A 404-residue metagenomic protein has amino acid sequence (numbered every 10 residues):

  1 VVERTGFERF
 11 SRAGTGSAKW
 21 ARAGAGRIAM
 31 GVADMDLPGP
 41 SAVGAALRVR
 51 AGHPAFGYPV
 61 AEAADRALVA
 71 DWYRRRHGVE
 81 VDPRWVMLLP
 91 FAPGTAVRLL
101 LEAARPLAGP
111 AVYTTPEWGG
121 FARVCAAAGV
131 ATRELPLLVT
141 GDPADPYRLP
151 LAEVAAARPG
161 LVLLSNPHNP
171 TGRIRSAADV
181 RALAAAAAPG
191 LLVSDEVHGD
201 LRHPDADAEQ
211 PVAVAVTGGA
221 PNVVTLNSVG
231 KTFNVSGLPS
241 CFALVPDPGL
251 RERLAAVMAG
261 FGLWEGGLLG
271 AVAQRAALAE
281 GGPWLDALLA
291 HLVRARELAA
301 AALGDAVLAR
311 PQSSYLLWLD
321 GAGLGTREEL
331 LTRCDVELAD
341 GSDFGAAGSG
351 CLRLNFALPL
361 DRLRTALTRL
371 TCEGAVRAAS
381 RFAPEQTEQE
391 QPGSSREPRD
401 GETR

Functional and structural regions predicted by a protein language model:
V2-G94, L99: N-terminal small-domain helix-loop-helix segment of the aminotransferase-like
V49, G219-A290: Conserved core segment of the aminotransferase class I/II
F56-A186, G199-A220, V224, L363: Conserved core of the PLP fold type I
A64, L68, R253-A256, A287-L298: A non-catalytic, amphipathic alpha-helix used as a structural packing/dimerization or gating element in enzyme scaffolds
E196: Walker B catalytic acidic pair
L244, W318-D320, N355-A357: Short hydrophobic/aromatic beta-strand micro-patches that form the beta-sheet surface supporting nucleotide- or nucleic
L268-A271, R275, H291-A300, V307-G321 (+1 more regions): Conserved glycine-rich beta-strand-loop-beta hairpin in the small C-terminal domain of fold type I
E329-L338, F344-R404: PLP-dependent enzyme catalytic core of the Aspartate aminotransferase-like
